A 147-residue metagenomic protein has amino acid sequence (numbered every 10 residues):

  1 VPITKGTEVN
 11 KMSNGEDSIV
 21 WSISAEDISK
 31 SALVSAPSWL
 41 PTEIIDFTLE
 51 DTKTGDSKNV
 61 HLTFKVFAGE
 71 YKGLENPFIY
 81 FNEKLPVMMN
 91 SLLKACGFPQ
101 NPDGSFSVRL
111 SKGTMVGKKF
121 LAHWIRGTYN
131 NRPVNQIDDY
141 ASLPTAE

Functional and structural regions predicted by a protein language model:
P2-E147: Short beta-rich binding modules
